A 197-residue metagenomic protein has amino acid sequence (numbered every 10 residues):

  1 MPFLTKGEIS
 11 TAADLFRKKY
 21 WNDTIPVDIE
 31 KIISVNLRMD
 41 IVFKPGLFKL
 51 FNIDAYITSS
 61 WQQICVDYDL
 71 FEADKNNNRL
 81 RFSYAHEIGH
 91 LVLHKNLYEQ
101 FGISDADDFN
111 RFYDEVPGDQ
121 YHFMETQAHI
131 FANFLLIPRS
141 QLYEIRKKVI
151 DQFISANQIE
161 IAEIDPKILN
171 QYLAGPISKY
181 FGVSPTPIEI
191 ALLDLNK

Functional and structural regions predicted by a protein language model:
M1-K197: Active-site hotspot residues in diverse enzymes, especially metal/ion-binding acidic/histidine motifs
